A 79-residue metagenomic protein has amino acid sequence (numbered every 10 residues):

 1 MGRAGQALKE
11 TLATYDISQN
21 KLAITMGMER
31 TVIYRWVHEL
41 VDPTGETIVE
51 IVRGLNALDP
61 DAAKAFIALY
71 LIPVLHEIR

Functional and structural regions predicted by a protein language model:
M1-K21, T25, V49-R53: A short, Lys/Arg-rich alpha-helix, primarily the initiator
G2, D42-G45: Generic alpha-helical scaffold signal
S18, E29, L58-D61: Short coil/loop linkers at secondary-structure junctions
L22-T25, E39, L69: Residue-level detection of beta-strand scaffold positions
G27-P43: Recognition helix of helix-turn-helix/homeodomain-like DNA-binding domains that insert into the DNA major groove
G45-A65: DNA major-groove recognition helix of helix-turn-helix/homeodomain DNA-binding modules
D61-R79: Short, charged recognition helix plus adjacent turn of helix-turn-helix-like nucleic-acid-binding domains
